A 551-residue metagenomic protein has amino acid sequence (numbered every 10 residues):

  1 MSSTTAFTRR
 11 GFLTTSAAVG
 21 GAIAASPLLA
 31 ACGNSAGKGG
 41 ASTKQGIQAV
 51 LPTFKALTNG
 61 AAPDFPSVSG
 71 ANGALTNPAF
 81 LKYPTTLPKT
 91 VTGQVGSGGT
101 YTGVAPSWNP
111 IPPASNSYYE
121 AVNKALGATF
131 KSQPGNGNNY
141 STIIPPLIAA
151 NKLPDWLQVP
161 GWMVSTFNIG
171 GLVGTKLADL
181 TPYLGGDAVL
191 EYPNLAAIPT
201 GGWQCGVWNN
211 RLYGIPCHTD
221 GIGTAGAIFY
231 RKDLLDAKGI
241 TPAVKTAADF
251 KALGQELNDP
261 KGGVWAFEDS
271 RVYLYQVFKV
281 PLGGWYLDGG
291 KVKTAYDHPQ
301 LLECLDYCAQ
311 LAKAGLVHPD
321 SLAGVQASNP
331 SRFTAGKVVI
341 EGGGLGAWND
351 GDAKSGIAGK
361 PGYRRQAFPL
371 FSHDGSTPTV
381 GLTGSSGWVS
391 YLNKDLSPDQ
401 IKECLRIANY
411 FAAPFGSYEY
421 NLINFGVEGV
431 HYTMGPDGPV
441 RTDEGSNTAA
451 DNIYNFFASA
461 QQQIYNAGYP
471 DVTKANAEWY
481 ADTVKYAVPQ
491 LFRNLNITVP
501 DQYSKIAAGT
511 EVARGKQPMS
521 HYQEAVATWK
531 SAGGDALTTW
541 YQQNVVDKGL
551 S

Functional and structural regions predicted by a protein language model:
S2-F7, L13-K176, T181-L195, T200-L212 (+6 more regions): Conserved N-terminal structural module of periplasmic/extracytoplasmic solute-binding proteins
G20, A24-P27, A36, L126 (+19 more regions): A generic secondary-structure signal for well-formed alpha-helical elements
A79-K89, E403-E511: Conserved small-residue motifs centered on glycine
Q94-G96, A149-N151, G171-V173, C205-N210 (+5 more regions): Extracellular/periplasmic catalytic domains that process cell-envelope and extracellular macromolecules
N116-N139, P145-A150, K232-G239, A295-S321 (+4 more regions): Extracytoplasmic/periplasmic ligand-capture domains
Q133-G170, P260, G324-G343, T442-F456: Periplasmic binding protein-like
V207-Y273, L287-S328, R332, L392-K402 (+3 more regions): Helix-loop-helix "hinge/cap" segment bordering the ligand-binding cleft or interdomain interface
Y273-L282, L287, A309-A312, L316-T448: Extracytoplasmic/periplasmic substrate-binding proteins
